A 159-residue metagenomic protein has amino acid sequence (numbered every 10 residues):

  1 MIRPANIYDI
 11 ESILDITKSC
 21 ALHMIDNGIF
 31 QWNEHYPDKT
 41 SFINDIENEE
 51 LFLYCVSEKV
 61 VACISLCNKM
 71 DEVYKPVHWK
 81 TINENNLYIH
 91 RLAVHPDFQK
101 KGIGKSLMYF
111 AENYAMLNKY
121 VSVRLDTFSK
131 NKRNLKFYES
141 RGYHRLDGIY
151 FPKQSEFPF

Functional and structural regions predicted by a protein language model:
M1-D15: A short beta-loop-alpha structural element at the N-terminal edge of CoA-dependent acyl/N-acetyltransferase catalytic
A5, L92-V94, T127: Hydrophobic adenine-recognition pocket in adenosine-nucleotide-binding enzymes
A21-I43: Conserved GNAT-fold acetyl-CoA-binding loop/helix
E50-I64: Conserved beta-hairpin
S65-R91, Q99, K153-Q154: Conserved acyl-donor/pantetheine-binding loop and adjacent beta-alpha core of acyl/acetyltransferases and related
N83, V121, F128-L135, E139-R141 (+1 more regions): C-terminal "cap" of GNAT-fold acetyltransferases
V94, K100-N113, K136-S140: Conserved acetyl-CoA-binding loop-helix of GNAT-fold acetyltransferases
M108, A115-T127: Conserved GNAT acetyl-CoA-binding A-motif
